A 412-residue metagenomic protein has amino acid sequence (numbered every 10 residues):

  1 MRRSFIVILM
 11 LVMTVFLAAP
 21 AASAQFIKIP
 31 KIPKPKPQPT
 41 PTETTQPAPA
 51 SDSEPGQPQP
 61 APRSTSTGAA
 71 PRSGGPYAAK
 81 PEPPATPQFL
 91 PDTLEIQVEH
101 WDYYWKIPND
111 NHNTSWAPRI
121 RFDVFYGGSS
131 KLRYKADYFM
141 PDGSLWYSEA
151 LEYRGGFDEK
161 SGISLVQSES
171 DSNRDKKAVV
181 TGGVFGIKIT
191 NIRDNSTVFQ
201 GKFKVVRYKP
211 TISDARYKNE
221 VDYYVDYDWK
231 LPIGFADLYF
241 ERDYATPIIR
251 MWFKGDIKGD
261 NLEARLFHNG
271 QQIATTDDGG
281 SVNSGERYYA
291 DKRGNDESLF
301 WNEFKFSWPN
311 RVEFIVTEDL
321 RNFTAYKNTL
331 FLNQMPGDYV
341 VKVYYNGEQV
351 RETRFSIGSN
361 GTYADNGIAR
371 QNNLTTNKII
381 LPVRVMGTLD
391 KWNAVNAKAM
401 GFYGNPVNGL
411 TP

Functional and structural regions predicted by a protein language model:
M1-A24: N-terminal export/membrane-targeting signals
A24-A70: N-terminal propeptides/low-complexity segments immediately following signal peptides in secreted or periplasmic proteins
P91-R133, D222-H268, T376-P412: Contiguous beta-strand segments within globular domains
W116, G155-R174, G294-K327: Aromatic sugar-binding surface patches on proteins that engage polysaccharides or sugar-phosphate polymers
A136-M140, I189, A264-H268, V343: Conserved aromatic beta-strand anchor motif in extracellular beta-sandwich/beta-rich domains
D142-I163, A274-P309, F355: Solvent-exposed serine/threonine-rich low-complexity stretches and specific carbohydrate-binding patches
V179-K188, M335-D338, K342-G347: A glycine-anchored, Pro-Gly-centered beta-turn/N-cap motif
D194-Y223, E348-G387, Y403-N408: Short beta-strand elements
